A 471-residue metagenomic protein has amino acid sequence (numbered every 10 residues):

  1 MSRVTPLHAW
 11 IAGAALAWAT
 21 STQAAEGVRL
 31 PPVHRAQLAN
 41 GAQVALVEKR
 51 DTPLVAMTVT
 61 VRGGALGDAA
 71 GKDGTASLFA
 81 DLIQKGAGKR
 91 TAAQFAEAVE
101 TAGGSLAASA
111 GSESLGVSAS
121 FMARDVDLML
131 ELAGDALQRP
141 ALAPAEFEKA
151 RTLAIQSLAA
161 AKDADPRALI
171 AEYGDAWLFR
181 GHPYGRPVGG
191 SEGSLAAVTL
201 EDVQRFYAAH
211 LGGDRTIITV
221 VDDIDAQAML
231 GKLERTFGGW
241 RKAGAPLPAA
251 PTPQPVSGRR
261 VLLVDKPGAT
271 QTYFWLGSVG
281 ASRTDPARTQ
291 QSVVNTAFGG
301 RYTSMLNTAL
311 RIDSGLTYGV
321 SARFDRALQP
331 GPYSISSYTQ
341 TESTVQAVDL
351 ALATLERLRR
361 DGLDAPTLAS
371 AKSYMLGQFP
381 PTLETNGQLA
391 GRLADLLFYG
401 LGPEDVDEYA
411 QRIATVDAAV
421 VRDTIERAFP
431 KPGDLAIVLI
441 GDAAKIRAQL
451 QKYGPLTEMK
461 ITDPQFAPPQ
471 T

Functional and structural regions predicted by a protein language model:
M1-I11: Bacterial N-terminal signal peptides that target proteins for export
A19-T22: N-terminal signal peptide c-region/cleavage motif recognized by signal peptidases
A25-P53: N- or domain-start disorder-to-order transition segments that initiate the globular core
E26, R180, Y184, V188 (+3 more regions): An aromatic/glycine/proline-enriched structural segment found at the starts of mature extracellular/organellar domains
A45-V47, T52-A80, R90-Q138, I155-S157 (+8 more regions): M16 family metallopeptidases and their MPP-like homologs
D135-P144, T236-G244, A353-G362, Y453-T462: A common structural junction motif
P286-V293, F298, R311, P432-G433 (+1 more regions): PPIase-associated folding chaperone regions across multiple families
